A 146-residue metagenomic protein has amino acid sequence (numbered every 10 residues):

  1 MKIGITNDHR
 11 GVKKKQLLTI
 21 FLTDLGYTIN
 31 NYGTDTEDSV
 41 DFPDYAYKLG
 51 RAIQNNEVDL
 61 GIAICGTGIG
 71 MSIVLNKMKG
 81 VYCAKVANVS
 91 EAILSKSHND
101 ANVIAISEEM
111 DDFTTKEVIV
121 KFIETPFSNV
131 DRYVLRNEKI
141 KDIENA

Functional and structural regions predicted by a protein language model:
M1, I5-D24: Glycine-rich phosphate/diphosphate-binding loop of Rossmann-like nucleotide-binding domains
K2-I3, E57-G61, G80-Y82: Short active-site oxyanion
T6, N30-Y32, G61-C65: Short, conserved beta-strand edge motifs with alternating hydrophobic and charged residues
T6, R10-K13, V89-A146: C-terminal binding/interaction regions
F21-I29, G80: Short helix-loop-beta junction
T28-S39: A short beta-strand-loop structural module common to alpha/beta enzyme folds
Y45-A63, T67: Short, structured active-site "lid" loops
I64, I69-E108: Mid-chain, well-packed structural core segment of small domains
